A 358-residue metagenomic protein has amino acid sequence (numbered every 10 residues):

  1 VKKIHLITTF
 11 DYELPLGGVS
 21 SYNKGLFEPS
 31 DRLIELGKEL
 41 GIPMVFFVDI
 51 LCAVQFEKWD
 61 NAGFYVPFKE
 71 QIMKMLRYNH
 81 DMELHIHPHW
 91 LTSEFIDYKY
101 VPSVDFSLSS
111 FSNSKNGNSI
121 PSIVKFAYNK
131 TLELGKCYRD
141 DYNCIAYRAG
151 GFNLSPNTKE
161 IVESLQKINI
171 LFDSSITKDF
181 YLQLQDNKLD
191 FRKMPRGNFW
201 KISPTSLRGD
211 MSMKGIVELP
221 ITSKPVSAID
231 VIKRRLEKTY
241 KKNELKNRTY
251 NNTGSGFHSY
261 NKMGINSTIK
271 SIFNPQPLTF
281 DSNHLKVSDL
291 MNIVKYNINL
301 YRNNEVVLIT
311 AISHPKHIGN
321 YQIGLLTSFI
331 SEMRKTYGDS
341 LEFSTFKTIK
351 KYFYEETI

Functional and structural regions predicted by a protein language model:
V1-D81, A146, L308-A311: Active-site beta->alpha N-cap acidic-glycine motif
F10-Y12, F46-I50, L84-P88, R148-G151 (+3 more regions): A cross-domain feature marking catalytic cores of carbohydrate-active enzymes and several ubiquitous metabolic/repair
P15-E28, I50-F68, W90-E94, R148-T158 (+4 more regions): Acidic-and-aromatic substrate-binding clefts and catalytic sites of carbohydrate-active enzymes
L33-I42, N61-H85, L91, Y98-V101 (+4 more regions): Acidic (Asp/Glu)-rich catalytic clusters
I34-E39, S112-N153, G209-M213, L219 (+1 more regions): CE4/NodB-like, metal-dependent polysaccharide N-deacetylase domain that modifies extracellular/periplasmic N-acetylated
V66-M82, S103-P121, E163-L182, L189-S203: Acidic, His- and aromatic-enriched active-site or binding-groove loops in soluble protein domains that engage sugars
A149-R302: Active-site-adjacent pocket scaffolds in enzyme catalytic domains
Y321-I358: Extended hydrophobic/aromatic segments used for targeting, binding, or gating
